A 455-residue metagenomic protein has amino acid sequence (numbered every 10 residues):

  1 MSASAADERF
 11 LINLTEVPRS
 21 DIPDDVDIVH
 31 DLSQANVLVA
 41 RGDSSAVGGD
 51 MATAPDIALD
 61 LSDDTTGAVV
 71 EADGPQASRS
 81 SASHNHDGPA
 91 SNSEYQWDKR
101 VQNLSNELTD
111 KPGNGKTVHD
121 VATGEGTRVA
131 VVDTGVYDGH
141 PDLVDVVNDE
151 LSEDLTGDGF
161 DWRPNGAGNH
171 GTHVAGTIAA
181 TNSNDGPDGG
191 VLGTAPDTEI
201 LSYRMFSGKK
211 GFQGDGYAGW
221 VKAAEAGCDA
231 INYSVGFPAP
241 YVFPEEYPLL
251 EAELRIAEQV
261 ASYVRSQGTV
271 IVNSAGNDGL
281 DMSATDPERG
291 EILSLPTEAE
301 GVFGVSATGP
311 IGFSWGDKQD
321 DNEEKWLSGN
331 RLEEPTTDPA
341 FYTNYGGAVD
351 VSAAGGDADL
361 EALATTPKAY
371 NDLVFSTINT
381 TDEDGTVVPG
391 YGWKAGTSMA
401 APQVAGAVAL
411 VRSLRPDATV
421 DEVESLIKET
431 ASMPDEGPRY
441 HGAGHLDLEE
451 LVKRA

Functional and structural regions predicted by a protein language model:
M1-S80: Inhibitory N-terminal propeptides of secreted protease zymogens
T53-R128, P141-D142, K318-D321, K325-L327: Protease zymogen maturation seam
E107-D158, I231, V351: Acidic-leg catalytic submotif of subtilisin-like serine proteases
V132-D142, H173-T198, W220-A226, G356-A362 (+1 more regions): Flexible, small-residue-rich helix->loop connector segments that border functional cores
D133, P187-K209, I231-S234, A418-P434: Short helix-loop-beta-strand segments that form the rim/entrance of peptidase-like active sites
D133, T297-L410: Extracellular S/T/G-rich loop segment that most often corresponds to the catalytic His/Ser-adjacent loop
S202-G301, G385-A401, M433-Y440: Substrate-binding/access-modulating region of protease and related hydrolase catalytic domains
A230-Y233, G304, S413-A455: C-terminal subdomain of the subtilisin-like protease fold in secreted/lumenal serine endopeptidases
